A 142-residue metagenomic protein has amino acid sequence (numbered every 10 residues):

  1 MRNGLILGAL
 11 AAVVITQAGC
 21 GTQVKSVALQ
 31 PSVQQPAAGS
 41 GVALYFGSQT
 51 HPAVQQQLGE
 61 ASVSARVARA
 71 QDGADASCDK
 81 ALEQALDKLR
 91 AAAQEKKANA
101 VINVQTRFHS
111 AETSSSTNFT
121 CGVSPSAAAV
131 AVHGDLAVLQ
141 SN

Functional and structural regions predicted by a protein language model:
M1-G8: Bacterial N-terminal signal peptides that target proteins for export
I15-G19: C-terminal motif of bacterial Sec signal peptides marking the signal peptidase cleavage site
G21-Q23: Bacterial signal peptide processing site
L29-P52: Post-signal peptide N-terminal segment of mature Sec-exported envelope proteins
Q49-Q55, A92-V101, L139-N142: A short, structured loop/turn motif at beta-sheet edges
V63-E112: Short, well-ordered alpha-helical segments
E112-S124: Charged, often glycine-rich, active-site loop that binds/positions anionic groups
S124-N142: C-terminal edge-of-domain segments
